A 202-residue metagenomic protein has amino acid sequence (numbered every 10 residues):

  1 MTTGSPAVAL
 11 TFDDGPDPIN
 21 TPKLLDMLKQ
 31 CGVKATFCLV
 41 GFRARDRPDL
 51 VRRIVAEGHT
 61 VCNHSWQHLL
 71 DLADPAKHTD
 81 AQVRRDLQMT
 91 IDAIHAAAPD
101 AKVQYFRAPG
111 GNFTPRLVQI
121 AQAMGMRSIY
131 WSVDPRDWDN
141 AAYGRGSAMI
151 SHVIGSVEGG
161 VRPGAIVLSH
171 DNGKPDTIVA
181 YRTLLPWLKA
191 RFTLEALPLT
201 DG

Functional and structural regions predicted by a protein language model:
M1-P75, Q82-V103: Active-site beta->alpha N-cap acidic-glycine motif
M1-T3, C31, R43-R45, P175-G202: C-terminal domain-boundary segment and adjacent tail
V8-T11, A35-L39, T60-N63, Q104-A108 (+3 more regions): Structural recognition of the beta-strand scaffold that forms the well-ordered cores of secreted hydrolase catalytic
G15, V40-F42, W66, P109-G111 (+3 more regions): Active-site beta-loop-alpha junctions enriched in small/polar residues
K23-L24, D49-R53, R116-I120, A180-L184: A short acidic, amphipathic alpha-helical/loop segment
C31, E57-G58, M124, P163-G164 (+1 more regions): Structured helix-beta-strand junction loops
Q67-A98, N112-P163, T177-V179: Alpha-helical scaffold elements lining the catalytic groove of polysaccharide deacetylases
